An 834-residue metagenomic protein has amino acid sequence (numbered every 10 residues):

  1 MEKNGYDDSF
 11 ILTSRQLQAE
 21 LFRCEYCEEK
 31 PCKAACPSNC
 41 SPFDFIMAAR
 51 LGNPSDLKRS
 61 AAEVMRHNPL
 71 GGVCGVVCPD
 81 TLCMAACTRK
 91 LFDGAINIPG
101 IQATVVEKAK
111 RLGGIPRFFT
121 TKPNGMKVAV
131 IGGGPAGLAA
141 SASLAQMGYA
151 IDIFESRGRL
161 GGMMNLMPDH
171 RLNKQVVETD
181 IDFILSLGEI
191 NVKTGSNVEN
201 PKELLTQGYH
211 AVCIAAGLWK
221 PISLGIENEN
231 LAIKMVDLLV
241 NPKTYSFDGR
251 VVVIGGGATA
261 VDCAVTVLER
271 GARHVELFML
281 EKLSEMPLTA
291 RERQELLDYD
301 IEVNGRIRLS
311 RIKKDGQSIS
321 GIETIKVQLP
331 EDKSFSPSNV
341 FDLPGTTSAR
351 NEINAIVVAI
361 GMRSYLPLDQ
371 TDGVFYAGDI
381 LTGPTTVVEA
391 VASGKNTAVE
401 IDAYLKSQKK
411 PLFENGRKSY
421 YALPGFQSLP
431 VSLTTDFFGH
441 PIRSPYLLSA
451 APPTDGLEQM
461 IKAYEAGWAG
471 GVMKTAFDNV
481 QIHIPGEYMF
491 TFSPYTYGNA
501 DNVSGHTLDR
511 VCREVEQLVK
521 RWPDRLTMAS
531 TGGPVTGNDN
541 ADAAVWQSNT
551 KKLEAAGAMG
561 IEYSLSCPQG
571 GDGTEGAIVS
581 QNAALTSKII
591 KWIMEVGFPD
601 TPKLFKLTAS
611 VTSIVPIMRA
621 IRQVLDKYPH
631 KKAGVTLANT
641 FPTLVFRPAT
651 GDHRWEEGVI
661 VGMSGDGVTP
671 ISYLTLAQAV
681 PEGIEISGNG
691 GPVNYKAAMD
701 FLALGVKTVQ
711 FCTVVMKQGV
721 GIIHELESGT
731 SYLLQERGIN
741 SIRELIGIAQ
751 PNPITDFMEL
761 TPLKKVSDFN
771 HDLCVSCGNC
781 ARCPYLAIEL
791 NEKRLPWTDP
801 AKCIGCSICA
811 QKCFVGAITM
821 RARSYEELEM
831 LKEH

Functional and structural regions predicted by a protein language model:
E2, Y6-S9, N304, A359 (+7 more regions): Alpha/beta catalytic cores of nucleotide-metabolism and tRNA/nucleoside-modifying enzymes
E2-I11, N39-S55, A62-V64, L91 (+6 more regions): Beta1-alpha1 glycine-rich phosphate/pyrophosphate-binding loop at the start of Rossmann-like nucleotide-binding domains
G5-K30, R59-P79, G114-A129, N165-L166 (+7 more regions): Ferredoxin-like iron-sulfur electron-transfer modules
F22, E29, A129-F154, V192-K202 (+4 more regions): Rossmann-like dinucleotide/flavin-binding elements
Y26-G52, V73-V105, R159, E189-I190 (+5 more regions): Iron-sulfur cluster-binding cysteine motifs and their immediate structural context in ferredoxin-like electron-transfer
Q175-I222, I233-K243, F247, E269-Y365: A Rossmann-like FAD-binding core segment of flavoenzymes
L412-G537, A543, S548, L726: N-terminal capping/small domains of soluble enzymes
I461-A466, T536-S687, K696-D700, L704 (+2 more regions): Alpha/beta enzyme core
